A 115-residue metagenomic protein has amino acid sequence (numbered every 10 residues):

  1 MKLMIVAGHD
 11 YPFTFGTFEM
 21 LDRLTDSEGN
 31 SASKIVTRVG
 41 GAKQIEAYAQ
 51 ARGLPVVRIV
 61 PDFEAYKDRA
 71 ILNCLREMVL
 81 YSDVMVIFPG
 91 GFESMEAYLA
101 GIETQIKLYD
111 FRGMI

Functional and structural regions predicted by a protein language model:
M1-M4: Residues that mark the start of a beta-strand
V6-H9: Positively charged, low-complexity intrinsically disordered leader regions
P12-I115: Acidic/glycine-enriched connector segments
